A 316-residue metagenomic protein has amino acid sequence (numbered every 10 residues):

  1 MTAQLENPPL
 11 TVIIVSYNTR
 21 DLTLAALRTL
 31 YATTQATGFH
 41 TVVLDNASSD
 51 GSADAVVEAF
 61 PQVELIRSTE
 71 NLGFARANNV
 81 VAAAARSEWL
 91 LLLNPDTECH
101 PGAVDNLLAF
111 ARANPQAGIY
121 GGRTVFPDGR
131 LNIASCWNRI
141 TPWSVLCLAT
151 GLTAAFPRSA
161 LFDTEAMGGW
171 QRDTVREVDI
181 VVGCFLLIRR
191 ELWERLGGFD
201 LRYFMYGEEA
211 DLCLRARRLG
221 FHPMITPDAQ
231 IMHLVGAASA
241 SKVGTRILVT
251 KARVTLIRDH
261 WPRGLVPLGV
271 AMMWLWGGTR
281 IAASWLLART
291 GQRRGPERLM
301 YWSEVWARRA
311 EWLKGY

Functional and structural regions predicted by a protein language model:
R28-G38: Short, acidic, metal-binding catalytic loop of nucleotide-sugar glycosyltransferases
T29, D45-D54, E70, H100: A conserved acidic beta->alpha catalytic loop
R67-A85, N106: Glycine-rich, basic loop-to-helix element that forms the pyrophosphate-binding segment of sugar-nucleotide handling
L90: Short aromatic/hydrophobic "clamp" motif used to bind/position activated sugar donors
H100-S135: Conserved donor NDP-sugar-binding/catalytic core segment of glycosyltransferases
R139-V178: Short, flexible, basic/aromatic active-site loop/helix in glycosyltransferases
Q171-Q230: A short, conserved alpha-helix in the catalytic core of glycosyltransferases
G244-A252, R263-Y316: Non-catalytic, C-terminal membrane-associated alpha-helical segments of glycosyltransferases
